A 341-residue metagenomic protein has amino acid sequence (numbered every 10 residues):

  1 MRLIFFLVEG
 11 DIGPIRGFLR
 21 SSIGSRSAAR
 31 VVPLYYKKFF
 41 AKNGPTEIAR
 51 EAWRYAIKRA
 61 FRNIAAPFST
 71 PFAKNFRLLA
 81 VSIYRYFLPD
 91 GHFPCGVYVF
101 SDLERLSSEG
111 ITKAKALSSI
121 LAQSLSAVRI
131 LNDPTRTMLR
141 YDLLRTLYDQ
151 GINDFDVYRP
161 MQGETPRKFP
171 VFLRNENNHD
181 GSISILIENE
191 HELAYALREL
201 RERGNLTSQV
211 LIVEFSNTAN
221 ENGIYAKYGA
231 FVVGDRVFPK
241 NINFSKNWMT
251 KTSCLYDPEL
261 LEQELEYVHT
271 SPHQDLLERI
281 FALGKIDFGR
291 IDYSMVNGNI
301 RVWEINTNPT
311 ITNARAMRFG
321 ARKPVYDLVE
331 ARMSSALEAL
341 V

Functional and structural regions predicted by a protein language model:
M1-F5: Extreme N-terminal starter segment of soluble prokaryotic enzymes
D11-R20: Short N-terminal binding/cap micro-motifs at the start of the first secondary-structure element
S21, K37-K168: Conserved N-proximal alpha/beta basic substrate-recognition cap immediately N-terminal to, or forming the N-lobe
T165-I183, N205-N222: ATP-grasp fold ATP-binding core
V171, L211, F238, G289 (+1 more regions): Protein kinase-like catalytic core scaffold
E190-H269, Q274: Phosphate-binding site of ATP-dependent enzymes
G229, R290-D292: Short, surface-exposed charged micro-motifs
I286, M295-V341: C-terminal active-site "lid" helix and adjoining low-complexity regulatory extension at the edge of ATP-using catalytic
